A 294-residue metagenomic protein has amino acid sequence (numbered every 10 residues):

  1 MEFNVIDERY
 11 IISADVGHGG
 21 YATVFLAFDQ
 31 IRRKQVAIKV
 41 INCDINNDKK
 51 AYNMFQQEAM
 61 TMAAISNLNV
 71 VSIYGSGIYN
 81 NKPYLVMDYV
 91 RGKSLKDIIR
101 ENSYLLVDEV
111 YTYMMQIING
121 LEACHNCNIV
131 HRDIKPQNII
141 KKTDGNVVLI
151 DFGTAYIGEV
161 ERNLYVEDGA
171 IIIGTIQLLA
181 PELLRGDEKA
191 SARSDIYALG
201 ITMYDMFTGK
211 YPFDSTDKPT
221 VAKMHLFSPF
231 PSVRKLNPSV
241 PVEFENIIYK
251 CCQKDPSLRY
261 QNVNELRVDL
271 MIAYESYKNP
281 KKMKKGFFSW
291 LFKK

Functional and structural regions predicted by a protein language model:
S13-G19, V24: Protein kinase glycine-rich loop
N42-A64: AlphaC helix of the eukaryotic protein kinase fold
S76: Activation-segment/catalytic-loop signature of the eukaryotic protein kinase fold
N80-S94, I98: Conserved short submotifs of the Hanks-type protein kinase catalytic core that shape the nucleotide-binding pocket
Y113-M114: Activation segment signature within eukaryotic-like protein kinase domains
N119-I129: Protein kinase catalytic-loop region centered on the HRD/HxD motif
